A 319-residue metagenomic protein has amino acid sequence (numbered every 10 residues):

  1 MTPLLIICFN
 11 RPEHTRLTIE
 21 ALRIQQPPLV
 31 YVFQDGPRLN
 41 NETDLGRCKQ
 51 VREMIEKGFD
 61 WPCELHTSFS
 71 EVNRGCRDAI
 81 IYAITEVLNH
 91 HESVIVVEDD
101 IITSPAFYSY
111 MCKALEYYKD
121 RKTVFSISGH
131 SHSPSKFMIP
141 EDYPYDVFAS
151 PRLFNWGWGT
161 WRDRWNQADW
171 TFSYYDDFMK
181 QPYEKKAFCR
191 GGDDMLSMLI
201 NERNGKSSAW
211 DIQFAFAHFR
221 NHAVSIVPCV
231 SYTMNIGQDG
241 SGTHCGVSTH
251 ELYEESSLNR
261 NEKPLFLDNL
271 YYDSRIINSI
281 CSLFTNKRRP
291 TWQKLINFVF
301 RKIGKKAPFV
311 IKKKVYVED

Functional and structural regions predicted by a protein language model:
M1-V96, I101-D319: An acidic/histidine-cluster motif and surrounding catalytic segment that typifies divalent-metal-assisted enzyme active
